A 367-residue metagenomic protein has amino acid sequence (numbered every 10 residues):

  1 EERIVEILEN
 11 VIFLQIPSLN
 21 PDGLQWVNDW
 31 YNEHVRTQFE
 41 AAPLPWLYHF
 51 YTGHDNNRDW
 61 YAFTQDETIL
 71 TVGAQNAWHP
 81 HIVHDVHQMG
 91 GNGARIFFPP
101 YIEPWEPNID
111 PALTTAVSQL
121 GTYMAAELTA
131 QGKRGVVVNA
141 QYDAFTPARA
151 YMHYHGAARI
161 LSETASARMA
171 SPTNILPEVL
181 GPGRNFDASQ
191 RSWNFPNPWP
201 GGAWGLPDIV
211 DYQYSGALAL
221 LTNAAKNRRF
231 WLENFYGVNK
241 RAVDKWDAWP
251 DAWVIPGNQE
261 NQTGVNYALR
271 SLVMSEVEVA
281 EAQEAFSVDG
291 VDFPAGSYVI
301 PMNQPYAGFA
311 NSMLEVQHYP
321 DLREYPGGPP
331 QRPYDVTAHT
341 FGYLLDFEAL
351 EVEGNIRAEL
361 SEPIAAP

Functional and structural regions predicted by a protein language model:
E1-I12, T52, R58, T64-D66 (+7 more regions): Intrinsic-disorder/low-complexity accessory segments
N10-N32: Carboxylate/His-rich catalytic cores and anion/metal-binding grooves
L19-P21, Q88-G90, S166: Active-site-proximal loop/turn and secondary-structure-junction residues that shape catalytic pockets, frequently
L24-H49, G53, I69: Active-site-proximal cap/loop segments of hydrolase catalytic domains
